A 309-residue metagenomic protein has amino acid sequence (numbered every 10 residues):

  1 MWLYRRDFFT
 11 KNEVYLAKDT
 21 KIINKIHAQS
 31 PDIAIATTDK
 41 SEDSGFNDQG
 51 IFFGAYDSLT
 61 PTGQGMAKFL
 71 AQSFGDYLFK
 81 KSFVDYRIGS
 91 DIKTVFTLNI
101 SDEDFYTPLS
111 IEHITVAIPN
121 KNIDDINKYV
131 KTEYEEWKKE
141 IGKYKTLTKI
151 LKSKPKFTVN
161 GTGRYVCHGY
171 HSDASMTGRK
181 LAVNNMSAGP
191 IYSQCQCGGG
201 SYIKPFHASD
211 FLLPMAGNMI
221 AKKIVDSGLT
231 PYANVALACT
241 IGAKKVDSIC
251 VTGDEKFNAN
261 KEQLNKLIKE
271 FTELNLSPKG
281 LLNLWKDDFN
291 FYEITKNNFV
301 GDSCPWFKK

Functional and structural regions predicted by a protein language model:
M1-L3, A55, L59-T62, L212 (+1 more regions): Glycine-rich and small/hydrophobic secondary-structure elements
W2-H168, K296, S303: Glycine-rich, mobile lid/loop segments that gate access to catalytic sites or pores
N12-K25, S30-I35, D39-D48, R179-K180 (+4 more regions): Gly/Pro-rich active-site capping loops and adjacent beta-alpha segments that organize cofactor/substrate pockets
Y56-K80, P205-P231: Alpha-helical support elements that line or immediately flank enzyme active sites and cofactor-binding pockets
T115, R179-A182, V246-T252: Histidine-centered divalent-metal-coordination microenvironment in nucleic-acid enzymes
A117-P119, N160, N184-A188, A236-T240 (+1 more regions): Generic beta-strand/beta-sheet core signal
K121-A221, V225: Glycine-rich anion/phosphate-binding loop at the beta-strand->alpha-helix junction
S227, Y232-K309: Internal helix-turn-beta structural module
